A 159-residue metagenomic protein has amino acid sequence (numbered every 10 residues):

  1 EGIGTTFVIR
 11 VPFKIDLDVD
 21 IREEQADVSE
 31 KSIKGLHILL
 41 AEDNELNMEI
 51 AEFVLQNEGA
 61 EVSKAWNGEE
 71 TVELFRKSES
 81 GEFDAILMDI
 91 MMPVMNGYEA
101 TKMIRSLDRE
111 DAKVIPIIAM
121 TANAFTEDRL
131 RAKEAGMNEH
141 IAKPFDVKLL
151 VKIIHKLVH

Functional and structural regions predicted by a protein language model:
E1-H159: C-terminal compact regulatory domains
